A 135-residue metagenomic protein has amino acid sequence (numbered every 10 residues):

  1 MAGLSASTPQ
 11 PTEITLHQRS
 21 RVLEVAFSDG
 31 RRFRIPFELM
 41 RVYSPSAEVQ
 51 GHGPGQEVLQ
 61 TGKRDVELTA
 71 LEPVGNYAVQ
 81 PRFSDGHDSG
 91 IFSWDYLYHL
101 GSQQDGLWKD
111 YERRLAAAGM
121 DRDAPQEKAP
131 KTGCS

Functional and structural regions predicted by a protein language model:
M1-S135: Motif-centric detector for short Cys/His coordination patterns
